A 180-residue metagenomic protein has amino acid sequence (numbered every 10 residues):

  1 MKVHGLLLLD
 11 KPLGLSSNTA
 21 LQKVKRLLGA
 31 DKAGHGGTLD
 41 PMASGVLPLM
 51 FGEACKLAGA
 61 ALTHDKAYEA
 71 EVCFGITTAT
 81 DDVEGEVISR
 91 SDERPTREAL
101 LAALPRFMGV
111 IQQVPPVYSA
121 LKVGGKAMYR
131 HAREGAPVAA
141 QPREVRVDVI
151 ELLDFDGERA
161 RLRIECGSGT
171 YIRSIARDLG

Functional and structural regions predicted by a protein language model:
M1-G180: Catalytic/RNA-binding core of pseudouridine synthases
